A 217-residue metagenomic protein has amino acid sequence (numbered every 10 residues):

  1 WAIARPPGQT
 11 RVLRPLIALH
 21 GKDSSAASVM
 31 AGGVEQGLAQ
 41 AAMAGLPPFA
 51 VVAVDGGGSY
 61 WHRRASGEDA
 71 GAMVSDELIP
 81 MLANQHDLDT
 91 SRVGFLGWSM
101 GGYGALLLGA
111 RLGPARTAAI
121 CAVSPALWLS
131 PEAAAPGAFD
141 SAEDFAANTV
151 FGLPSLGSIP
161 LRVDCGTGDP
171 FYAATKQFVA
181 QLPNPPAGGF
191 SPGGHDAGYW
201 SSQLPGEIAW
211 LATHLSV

Functional and structural regions predicted by a protein language model:
W1-V217: Non-catalytic cap/lid and distal C-terminal segments of serine-dependent acyl enzymes
